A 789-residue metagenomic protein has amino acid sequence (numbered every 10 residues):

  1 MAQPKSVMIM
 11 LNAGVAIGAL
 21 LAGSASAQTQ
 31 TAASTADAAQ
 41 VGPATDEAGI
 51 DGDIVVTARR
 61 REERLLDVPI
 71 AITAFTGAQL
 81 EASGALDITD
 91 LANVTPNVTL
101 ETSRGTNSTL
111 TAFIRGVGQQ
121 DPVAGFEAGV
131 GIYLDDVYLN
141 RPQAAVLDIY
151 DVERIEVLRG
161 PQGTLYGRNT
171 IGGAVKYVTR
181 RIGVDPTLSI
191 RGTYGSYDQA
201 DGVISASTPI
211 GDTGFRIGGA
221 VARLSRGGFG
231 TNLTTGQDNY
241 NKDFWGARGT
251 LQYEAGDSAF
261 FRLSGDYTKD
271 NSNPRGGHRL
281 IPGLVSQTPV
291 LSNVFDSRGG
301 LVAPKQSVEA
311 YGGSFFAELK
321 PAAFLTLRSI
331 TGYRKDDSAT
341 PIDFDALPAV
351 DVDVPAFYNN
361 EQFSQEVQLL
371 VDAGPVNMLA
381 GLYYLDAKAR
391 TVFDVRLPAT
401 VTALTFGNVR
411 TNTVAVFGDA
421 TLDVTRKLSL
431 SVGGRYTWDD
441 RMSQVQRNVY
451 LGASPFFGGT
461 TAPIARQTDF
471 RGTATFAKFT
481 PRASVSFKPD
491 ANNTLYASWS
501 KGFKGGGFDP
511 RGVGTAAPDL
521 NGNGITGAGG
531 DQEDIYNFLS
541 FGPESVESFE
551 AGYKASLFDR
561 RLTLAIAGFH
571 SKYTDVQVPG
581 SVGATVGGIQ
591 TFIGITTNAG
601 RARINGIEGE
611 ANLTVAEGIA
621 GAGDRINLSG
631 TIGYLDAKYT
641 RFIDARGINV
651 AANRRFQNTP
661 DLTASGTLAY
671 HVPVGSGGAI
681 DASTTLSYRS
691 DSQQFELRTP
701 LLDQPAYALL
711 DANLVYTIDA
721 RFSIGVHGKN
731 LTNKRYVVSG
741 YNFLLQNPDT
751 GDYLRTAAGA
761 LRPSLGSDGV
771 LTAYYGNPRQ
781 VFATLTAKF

Functional and structural regions predicted by a protein language model:
M1-S83, T89-N93, D257, G313 (+1 more regions): N-terminal Sec signal peptide and the immediately downstream disordered periplasmic leader that contains the TonB box
E47-D185, A551: Acidic, small-polar-rich N-terminal luminal/periplasmic segments of exported/outer-membrane proteins
E127-G129, R141, I149-R159, T164-L233 (+8 more regions): Outer-membrane beta-barrel translocator/receptor signature
G183-D185, T193, Q199-A200, I204-V302 (+6 more regions): Periplasmic-side early beta-strands and strand-to-turn transitions of outer-membrane beta-barrels
G230-D238, R275-G299, D343-V354, D394-F406 (+6 more regions): Solvent-exposed loop segments that connect transmembrane elements
V350-V371, T405-F417, N523, D531 (+6 more regions): Outer membrane beta-barrel strand-and-loop segments of large Gram-negative receptors, especially TonB-dependent
N377, R426, L430, R561-Y573 (+2 more regions): Gram-negative outer-membrane beta-barrel transporters
S687-F695, V715-F789: C-terminal beta-signal and adjacent terminal beta-strands/loops of Gram-negative outer-membrane beta-barrel proteins
